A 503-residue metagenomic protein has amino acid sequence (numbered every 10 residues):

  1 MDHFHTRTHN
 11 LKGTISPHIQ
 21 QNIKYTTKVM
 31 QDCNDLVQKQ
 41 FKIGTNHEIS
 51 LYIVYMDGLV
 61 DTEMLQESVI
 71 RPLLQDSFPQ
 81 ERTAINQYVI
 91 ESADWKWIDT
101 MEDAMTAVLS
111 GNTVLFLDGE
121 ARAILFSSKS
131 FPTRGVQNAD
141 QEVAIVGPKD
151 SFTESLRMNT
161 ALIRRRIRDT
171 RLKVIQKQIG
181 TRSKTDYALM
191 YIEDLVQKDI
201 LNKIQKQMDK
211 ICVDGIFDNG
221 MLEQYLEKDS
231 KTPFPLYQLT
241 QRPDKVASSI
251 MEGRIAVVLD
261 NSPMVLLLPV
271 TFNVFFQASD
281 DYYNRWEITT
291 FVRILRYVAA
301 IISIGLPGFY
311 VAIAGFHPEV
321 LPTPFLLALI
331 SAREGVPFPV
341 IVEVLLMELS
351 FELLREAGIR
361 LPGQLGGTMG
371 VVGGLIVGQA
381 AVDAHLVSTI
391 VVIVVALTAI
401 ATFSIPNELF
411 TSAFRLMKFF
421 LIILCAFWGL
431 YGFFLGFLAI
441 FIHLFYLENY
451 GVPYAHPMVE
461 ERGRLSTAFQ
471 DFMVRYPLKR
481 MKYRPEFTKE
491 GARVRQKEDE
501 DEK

Functional and structural regions predicted by a protein language model:
M1-G305, T323, L444-K503: Membrane-embedded alpha-helical signal segments
A300-V320: Hydrophobic alpha-helical segments embedded in or immediately adjacent to the lipid bilayer of multipass inner-membrane
F309-A312, P322-K503: Generic detector of multi-pass transmembrane helix bundles and their immediately adjacent loops in polytopic membrane
